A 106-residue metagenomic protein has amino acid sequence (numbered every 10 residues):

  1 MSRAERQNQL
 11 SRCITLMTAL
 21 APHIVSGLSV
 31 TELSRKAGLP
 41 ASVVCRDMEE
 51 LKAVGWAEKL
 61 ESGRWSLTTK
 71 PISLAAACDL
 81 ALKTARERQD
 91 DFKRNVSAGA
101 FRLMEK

Functional and structural regions predicted by a protein language model:
M1-S2, W56, L74, A81: Residue-level detector of alpha-helix boundaries and kinks
R3-T69: N-terminal helix-turn-helix
P40, L60, C78-A81, A85: Short secondary-structure transition/capping motifs
G63-A81: Basic, amphipathic "hinge/linker" alpha-helix immediately C-terminal to the N-terminal HTH DNA-binding motif
L80-K106: Amphipathic alpha-helical dimerization/coiled-coil segments that flank or bridge DNA-binding/regulatory modules
